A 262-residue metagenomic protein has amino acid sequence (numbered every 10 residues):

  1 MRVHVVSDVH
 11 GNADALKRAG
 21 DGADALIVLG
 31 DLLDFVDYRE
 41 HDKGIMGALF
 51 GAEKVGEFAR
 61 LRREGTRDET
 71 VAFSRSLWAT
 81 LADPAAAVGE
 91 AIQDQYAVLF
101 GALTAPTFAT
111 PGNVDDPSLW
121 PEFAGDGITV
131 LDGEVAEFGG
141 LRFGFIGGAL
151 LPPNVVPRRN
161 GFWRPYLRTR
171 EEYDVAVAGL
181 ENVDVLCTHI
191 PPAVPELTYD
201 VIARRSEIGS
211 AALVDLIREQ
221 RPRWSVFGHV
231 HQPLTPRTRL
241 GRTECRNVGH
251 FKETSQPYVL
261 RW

Functional and structural regions predicted by a protein language model:
V5-S7, L26-D31, P106-V114, V130-L131 (+4 more regions): Active-site neighborhood of phospho(di)ester-bond hydrolases with catalytic His/Asp-centered motifs
V6, G11-F138, V248: Core catalytic region of metal-dependent phosphoesterases/phosphodiesterases, especially metallo-beta-lactamase-like
H10-A15, L33-D37, A109-W120, L151-V155 (+3 more regions): Active-site environment of divalent metal-dependent phosphoester hydrolases
G20, F100, V177-A178, I217: Short hydrophobic patches on amphipathic alpha-helices that form coiled-coil/helix-mediated interaction surfaces
L33, D42, L180-L197: Short acidic, glycine-rich surface-loop motifs adjacent to enzyme active sites
L119-A124, V201-A211, T238-F251: Short, electropositive alpha-helical surface patch
V135-G140, V156, V214-E219, H231-W262: Binuclear metal-dependent phosphoesterase catalytic core
G139-V185, A203-A212: Binuclear metal-dependent hydrolase catalytic cores centered on His/Asp/Glu-rich metal-binding motifs
